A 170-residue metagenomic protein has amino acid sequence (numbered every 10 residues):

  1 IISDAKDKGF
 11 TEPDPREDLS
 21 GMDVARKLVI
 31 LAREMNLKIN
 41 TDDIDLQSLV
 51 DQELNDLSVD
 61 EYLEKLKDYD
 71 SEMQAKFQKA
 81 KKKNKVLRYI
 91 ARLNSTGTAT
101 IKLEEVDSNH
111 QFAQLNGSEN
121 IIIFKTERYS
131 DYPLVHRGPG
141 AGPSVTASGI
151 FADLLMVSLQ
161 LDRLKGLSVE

Functional and structural regions predicted by a protein language model:
I1-Q114: Substrate-binding/catalytic subdomain of NAD(P)-dependent oxidoreductase enzymes
D4, G9-F10, R92-E170: Catalytic, metal-anchored helix/loop core of enzyme active sites in primary metabolism
